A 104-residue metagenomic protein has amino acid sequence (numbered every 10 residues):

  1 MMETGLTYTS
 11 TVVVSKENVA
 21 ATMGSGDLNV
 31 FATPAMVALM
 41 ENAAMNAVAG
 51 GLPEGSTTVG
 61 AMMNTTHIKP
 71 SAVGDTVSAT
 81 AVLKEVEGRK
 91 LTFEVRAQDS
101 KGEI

Functional and structural regions predicted by a protein language model:
M1-F31: Catalytic strand-loop segment that frames the active site of acyl-thioester-processing enzymes
T11-V13, N64-T66, T80-V82, E94-Q98: Residue-level recognition of well-ordered beta-strand positions that form the cores of beta-sheet-rich folds across
V14-K16, K69, E85: Non-catalytic surface loops within mature trypsin-like serine protease
D27, F31-A35, M62, T92: Residues at secondary-structure transition points
A38-N42, N46: Short, residue-level hotspots on alpha-helical faces of the histone-fold and other alpha-helical interaction modules
M45-S78: Hydrophobic beta-strand-centered segment that forms part of the acyl-chain substrate-binding groove
A72-V73, V82-I104: HotDog/MaoC-like acyl-thioester-processing domains
